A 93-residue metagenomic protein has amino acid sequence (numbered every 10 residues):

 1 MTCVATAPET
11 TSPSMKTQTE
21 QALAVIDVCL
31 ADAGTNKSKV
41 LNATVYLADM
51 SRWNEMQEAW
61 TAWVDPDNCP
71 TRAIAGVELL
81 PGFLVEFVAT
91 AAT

Functional and structural regions predicted by a protein language model:
M1-T93: Short, polar/acidic, helix-capping and beta-turn segments at strand->helix junctions that line the mouths
